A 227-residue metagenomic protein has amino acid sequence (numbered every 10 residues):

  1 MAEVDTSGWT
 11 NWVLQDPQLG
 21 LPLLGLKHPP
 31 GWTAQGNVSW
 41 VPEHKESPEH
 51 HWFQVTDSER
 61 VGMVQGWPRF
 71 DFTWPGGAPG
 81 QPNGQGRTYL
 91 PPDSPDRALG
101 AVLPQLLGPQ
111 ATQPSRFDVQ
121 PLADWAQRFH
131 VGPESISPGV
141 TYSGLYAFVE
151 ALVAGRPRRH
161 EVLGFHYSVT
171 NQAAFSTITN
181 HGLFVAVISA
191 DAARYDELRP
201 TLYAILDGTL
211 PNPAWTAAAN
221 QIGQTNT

Functional and structural regions predicted by a protein language model:
M1-A2, T177-I178, W215, A219-T227: N-terminal Sec-dependent export signals
M1-V13: N-terminal low-complexity, Pro/Thr/Ser-rich intrinsically disordered segments that act as propeptides or flexible
S7-W9, L21, P29, P48-H50: Extracytoplasmic
W12-K27, L99, A192-Y203: Short aromatic-glycine motifs in intrinsically disordered, low-complexity regions
D16-Q18, P30, A151-V153, Y167-V169 (+2 more regions): Short, flexible loop/turn elements at secondary-structure junctions
L24-H44: N-terminal mature ectodomain segment of secretory-pathway/periplasmic proteins
G31-G36, F184-Q224: Surface-exposed amphipathic alpha-helical segments
V38-G182, T227: Conserved polar/disulfide-associated segments of primarily extracytoplasmic proteins
